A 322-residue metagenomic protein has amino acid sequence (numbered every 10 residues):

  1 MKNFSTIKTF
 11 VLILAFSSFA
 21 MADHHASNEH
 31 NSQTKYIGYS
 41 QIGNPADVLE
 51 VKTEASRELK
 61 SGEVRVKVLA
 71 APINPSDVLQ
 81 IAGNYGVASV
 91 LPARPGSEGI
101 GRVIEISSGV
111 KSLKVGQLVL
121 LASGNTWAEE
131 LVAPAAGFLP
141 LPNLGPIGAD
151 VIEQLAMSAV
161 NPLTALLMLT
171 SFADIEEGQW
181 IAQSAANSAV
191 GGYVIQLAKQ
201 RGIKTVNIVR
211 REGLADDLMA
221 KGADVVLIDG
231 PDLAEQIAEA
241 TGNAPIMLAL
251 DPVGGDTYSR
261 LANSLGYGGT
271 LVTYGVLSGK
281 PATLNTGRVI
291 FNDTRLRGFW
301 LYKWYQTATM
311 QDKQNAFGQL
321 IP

Functional and structural regions predicted by a protein language model:
S17-A20: N-terminal signal peptide c-region/cleavage motif recognized by signal peptidases
A55-P72, N84-T126: Glycine-rich beta-strand-centered segment in the early N-terminal region that forms part of a ligand/cofactor-binding
L79, V90, L118-A185: NAD(P)H dinucleotide-binding glycine-rich loop of Rossmann-like/cofactor-binding domains, especially the beta1-alpha1
A159-P231: Mid-domain Rossmann-like dinucleotide-binding core that forms the NAD(H)/NADP(H) cofactor-binding site
I208-E212, P252, G275, W300: N-terminal Rossmann-fold cofactor-binding loop
K221, V225-R295: Glycine-rich cofactor phosphate-binding loops and adjacent beta1-alpha1 units of small-molecule cofactor enzyme domains
R288-P322: C-terminal substrate-binding/catalytic core of Rossmann-like NAD(P)-dependent dehydrogenases/reductases
